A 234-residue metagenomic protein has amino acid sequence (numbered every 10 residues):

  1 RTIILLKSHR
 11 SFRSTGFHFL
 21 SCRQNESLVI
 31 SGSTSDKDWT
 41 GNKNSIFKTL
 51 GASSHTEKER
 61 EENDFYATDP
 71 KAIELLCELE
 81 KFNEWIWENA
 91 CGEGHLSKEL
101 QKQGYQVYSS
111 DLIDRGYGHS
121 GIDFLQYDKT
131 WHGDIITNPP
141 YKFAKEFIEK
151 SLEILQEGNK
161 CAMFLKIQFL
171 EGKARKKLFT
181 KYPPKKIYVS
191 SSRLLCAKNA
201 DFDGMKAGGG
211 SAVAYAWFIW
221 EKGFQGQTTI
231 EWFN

Functional and structural regions predicted by a protein language model:
R1-I4, F19-N234: Class I S-adenosyl-L-methionine-dependent methyltransferase catalytic core
K7-R10: Ser/Thr/Pro/Gly-rich low-complexity, intrinsically disordered segments
F12, F17-F19: Aromatic (phenylalanine/tyrosine) cluster motif
